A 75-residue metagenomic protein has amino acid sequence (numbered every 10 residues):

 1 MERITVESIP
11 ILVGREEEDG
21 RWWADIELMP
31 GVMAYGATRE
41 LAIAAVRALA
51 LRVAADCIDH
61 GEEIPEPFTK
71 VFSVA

Functional and structural regions predicted by a protein language model:
M1-P10, E40-A75: Short, charged, surface-exposed hinge/linker loops at domain edges that act as mobile lids or interdomain connectors
G14-M29: Short aromatic-glycine-(Arg/Gly/Cys) micro-motifs in beta-strand/loop hairpins
D19-G20, V32, P65, T69: Generic intrinsically disordered, low-complexity segments enriched for polar/acidic and small residues
P30-L41: A short, exposed loop/beta-hairpin motif centered on an aromatic-Gly-Thr core
